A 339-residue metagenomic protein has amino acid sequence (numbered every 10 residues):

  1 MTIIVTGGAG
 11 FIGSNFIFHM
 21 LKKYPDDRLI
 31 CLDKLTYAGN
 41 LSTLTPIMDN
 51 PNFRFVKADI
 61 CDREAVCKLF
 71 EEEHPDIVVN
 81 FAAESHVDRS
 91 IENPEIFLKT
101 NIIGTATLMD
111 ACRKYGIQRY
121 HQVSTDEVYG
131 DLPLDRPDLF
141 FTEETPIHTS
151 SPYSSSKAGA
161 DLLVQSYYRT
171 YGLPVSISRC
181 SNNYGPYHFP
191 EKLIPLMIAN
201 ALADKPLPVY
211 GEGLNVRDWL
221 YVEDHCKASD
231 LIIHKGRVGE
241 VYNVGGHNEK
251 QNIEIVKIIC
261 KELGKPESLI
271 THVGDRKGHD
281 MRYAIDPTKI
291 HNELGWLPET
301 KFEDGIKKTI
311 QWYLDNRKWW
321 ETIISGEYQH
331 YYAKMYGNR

Functional and structural regions predicted by a protein language model:
M1-N183, K308, Y313-N316, T322-R339: N-terminal Rossmann-like NAD(P)+-binding domain of SDR-like oxidoreductases, especially those catalyzing
I3, L29, A58, P195 (+1 more regions): C-terminal substrate-binding subdomain of Rossmann-fold SDR/epimerase-dehydratase oxidoreductases
I12, A38-G39, E64, H188 (+2 more regions): Residues that form or flank phosphate/diphosphate-binding pockets in enzymes that use nucleotide phosphates
L41-L44, L132-D135, H188-E191, I255-V256 (+1 more regions): Short aromatic-enriched loop/helix-cap "lid" or pocket-rim segments at secondary-structure transitions that line
I47, D135-R136, P190-I198, G274: A glycine/serine/threonine-rich, flexible loop-to-helix segment that serves as the NAD(P) cofactor-binding "lid"
A65, I96, I103, F189-L193 (+2 more regions): Residue-level recognition of oxygen-bearing side chains
P137, T149-S156, P186, P190-I194 (+1 more regions): The catalytic Tyr-centered alpha-helix of NAD(P)H-dependent dehydrogenases
G159, L163, Y167, M197 (+2 more regions): Hydrophobic alpha-helix immediately C-terminal to the catalytic Tyr-X-X-X-Lys motif of short-chain
